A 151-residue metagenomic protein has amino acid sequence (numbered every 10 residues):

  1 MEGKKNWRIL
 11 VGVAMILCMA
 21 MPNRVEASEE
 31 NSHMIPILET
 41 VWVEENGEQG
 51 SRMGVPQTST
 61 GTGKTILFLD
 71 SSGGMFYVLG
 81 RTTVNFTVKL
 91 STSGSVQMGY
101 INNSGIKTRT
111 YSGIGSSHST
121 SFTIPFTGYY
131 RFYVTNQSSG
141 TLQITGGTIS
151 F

Functional and structural regions predicted by a protein language model:
M1, M75, Q97-Y100, Y129-Y133: Ordered hydrophobic segments in well-structured contexts
M1-L67: N-terminal prepro-regions of secreted/extracellular proteins
M53-G94: Short, surface-exposed binding/anchoring microloops in extracellular/periplasmic proteins
T82-F86, I124-S138: Noncatalytic modules at the cell exterior or secretory-pathway interfaces, chiefly beta-strand-rich lectin/adhesion
S93-T108, I149: Short, surface-exposed beta-strand/strand-loop-strand elements in extracellular ectodomains
V96-M98, Y133, S138-F151: Edge beta-strands of jelly-roll/beta-sandwich modules across compartments, strongly enriched in secreted/luminal
R109-G115: Short beta-strand segments within Ig-like beta-sandwich modules, predominantly Fibronectin type-III
S116-F122: Short strand-edge motifs at loop-to-beta-strand transitions and within beta-strands of extracellular beta-rich domains
